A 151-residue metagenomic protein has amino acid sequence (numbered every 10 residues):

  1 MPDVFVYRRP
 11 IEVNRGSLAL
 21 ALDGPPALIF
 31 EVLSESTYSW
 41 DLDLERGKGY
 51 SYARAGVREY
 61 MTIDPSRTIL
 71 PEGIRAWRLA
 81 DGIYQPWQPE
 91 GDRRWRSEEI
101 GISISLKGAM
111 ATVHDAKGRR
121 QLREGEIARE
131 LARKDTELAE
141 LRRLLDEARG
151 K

Functional and structural regions predicted by a protein language model:
M1-A55, I63-K151: C-terminal interaction segment
R58: Short acidic/polar active-site loop segments enriched in Thr and Asp
